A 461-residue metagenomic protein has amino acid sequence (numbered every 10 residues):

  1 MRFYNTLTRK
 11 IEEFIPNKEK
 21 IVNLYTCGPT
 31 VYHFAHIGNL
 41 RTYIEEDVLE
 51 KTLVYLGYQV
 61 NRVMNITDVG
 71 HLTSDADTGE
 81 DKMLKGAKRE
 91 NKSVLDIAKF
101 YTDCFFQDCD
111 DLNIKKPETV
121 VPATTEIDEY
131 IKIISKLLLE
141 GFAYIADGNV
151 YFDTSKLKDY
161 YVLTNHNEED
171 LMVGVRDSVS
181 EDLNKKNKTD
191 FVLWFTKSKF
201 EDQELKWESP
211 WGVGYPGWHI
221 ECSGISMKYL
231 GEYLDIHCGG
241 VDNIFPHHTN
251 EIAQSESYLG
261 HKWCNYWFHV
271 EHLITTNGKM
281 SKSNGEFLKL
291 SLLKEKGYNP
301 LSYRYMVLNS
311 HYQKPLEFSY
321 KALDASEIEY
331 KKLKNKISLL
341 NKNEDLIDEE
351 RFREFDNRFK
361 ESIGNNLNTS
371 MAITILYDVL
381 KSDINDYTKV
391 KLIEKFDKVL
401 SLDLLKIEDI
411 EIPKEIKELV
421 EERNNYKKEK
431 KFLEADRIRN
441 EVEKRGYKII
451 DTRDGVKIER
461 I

Functional and structural regions predicted by a protein language model:
M1-Y32, D47, Q107, I127-L339: Alpha-helical recognition segments enriched in aromatics with Gly/Pro capping that present substrate-recognition
T8, N17-N113, D451, G455-I458: N-terminal, positively charged nucleic-acid-binding surface of large information/translation enzymes
V54, L138, E443: Anion (oxyanion) recognition and catalysis
Q59-N61, G141-D147, D383, K448-I450: Short, well-structured beta-strand/strand-turn elements
V63-V69, A98-F105, K115-Y130, G148-L157: Short, glycine/charge-rich beta-strand/loop segments that flank catalytic centers and engage negatively charged groups
K85-V94, T119-T124, G212: The substrate-binding groove and active-site-proximal loops of carbohydrate-active enzymes, especially glycoside
K279-K282, F287-I461: Structural preference for alpha-helix termini/caps and helix-kink/transition segments
